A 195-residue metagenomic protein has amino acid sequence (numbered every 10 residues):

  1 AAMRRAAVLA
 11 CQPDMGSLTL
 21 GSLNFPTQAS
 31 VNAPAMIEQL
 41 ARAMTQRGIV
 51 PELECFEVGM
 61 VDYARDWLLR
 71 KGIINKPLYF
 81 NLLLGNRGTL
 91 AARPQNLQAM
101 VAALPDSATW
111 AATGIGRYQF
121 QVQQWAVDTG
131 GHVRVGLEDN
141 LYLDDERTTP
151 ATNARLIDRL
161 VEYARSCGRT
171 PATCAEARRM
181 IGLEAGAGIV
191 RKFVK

Functional and structural regions predicted by a protein language model:
A1-L9, Q119-Q123: Short, acidic/polar
A1-R4, A33, R93, T173: General structural signal for secondary-structure boundaries
D14-E138, T148-A151: Catalytic alpha/beta core domains of metabolic enzymes, predominantly
Q95-A102, Q121-K195: Structured C-terminal cap/extension of enzyme domains
